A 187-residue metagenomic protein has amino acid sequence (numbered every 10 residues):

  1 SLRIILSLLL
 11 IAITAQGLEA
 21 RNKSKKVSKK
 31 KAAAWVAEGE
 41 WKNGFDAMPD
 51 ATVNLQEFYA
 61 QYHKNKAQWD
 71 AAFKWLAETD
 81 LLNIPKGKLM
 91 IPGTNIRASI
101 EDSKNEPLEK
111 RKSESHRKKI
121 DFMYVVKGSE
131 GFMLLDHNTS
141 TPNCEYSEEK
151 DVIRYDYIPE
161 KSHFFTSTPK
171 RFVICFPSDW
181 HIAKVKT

Functional and structural regions predicted by a protein language model:
S1-V27: Bacterial Sec-dependent N-terminal signal peptides
N22, K29-I100, K110: A short, N-terminal "cap"/entry segment at the start of jelly-roll beta-barrel domains of the cupin/DSBH fold
I91-N95, S115-I120, V125-K127, T168: Short connector loops at helix/strand junctions that flank enzyme active sites, especially segments positioning acidic
N95, S129-G131, R171-F172, W180: Structural motif
A98-S115, E130-S140: Conserved short histidine dyad/triad with adjacent acidic residue
K118-E130, D136, E145-Y155: Short, conserved beta-strand element in jelly-roll/cupin
I158-T166: Short, mixed-charge amphipathic alpha-helical segments
F165-V185: Conserved metal-binding segment of the jelly-roll/cupin
